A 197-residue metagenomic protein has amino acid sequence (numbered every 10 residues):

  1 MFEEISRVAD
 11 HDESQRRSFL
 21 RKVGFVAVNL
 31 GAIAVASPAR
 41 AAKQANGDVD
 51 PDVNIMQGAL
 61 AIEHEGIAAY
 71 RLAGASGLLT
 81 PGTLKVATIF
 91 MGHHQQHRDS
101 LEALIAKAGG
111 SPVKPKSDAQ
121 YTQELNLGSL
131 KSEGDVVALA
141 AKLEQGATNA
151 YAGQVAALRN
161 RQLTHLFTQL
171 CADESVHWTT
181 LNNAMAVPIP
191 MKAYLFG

Functional and structural regions predicted by a protein language model:
F2-S14, G24-V28, I33-G197: All-alpha RGS (Regulator of G-protein Signaling) helical domain and cognate RGS-like helical scaffolds
S18-L20: Eukaryotic intrinsically disordered, low-complexity regions enriched in proline/serine/threonine/glycine
